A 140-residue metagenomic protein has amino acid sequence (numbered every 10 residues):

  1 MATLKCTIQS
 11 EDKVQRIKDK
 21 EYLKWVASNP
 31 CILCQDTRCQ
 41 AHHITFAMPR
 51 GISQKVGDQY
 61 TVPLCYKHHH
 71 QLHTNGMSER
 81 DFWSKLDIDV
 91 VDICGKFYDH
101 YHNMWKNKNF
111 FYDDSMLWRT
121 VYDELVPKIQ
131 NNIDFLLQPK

Functional and structural regions predicted by a protein language model:
M1-E21, S28-Q40, M48-P49, G95 (+1 more regions): A boundary/linker detector
K24-P30, D58-T61: Short metal-coordination and nucleic-acid-contact micro-motifs, chiefly zinc-binding Cys/His arrays
C31-C34, H73-S78, V91-D92: Short amphipathic alpha-helical segments with coiled-coil-like heptad repeat character
C39-A47, C65-L72: Histidine-centered catalytic micro-motifs
T45-F46, G57, Q71-L72, G76 (+1 more regions): Intrinsic structural disorder/low-complexity segments
M48-T61, K85: Short linker/helix segments within small regulatory modules
T61-S84: Short Cys/His-centered divalent metal-binding micro-motifs
R80-K96: A contiguous, mid-protein "functional segment" used to position or interact with cofactors/ions or partner subunits
